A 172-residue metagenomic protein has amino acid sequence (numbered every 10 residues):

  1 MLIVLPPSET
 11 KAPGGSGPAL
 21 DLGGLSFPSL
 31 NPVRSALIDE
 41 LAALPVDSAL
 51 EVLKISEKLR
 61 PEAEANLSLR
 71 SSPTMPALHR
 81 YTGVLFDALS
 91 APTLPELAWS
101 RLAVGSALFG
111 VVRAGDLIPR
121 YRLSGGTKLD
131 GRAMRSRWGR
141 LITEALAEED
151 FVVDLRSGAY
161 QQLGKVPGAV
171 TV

Functional and structural regions predicted by a protein language model:
M1-L123: Near-N-terminal "mature-domain entry" segment
P92-V172: Internal, well-folded beta-alpha domain core
